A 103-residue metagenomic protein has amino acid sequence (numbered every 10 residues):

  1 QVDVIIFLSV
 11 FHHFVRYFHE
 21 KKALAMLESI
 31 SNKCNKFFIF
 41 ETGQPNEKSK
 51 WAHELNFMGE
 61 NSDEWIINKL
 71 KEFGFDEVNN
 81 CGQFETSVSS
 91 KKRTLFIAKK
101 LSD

Functional and structural regions predicted by a protein language model:
Q1: Short conserved loop adjoining the S-adenosyl-L-methionine
I6: A conserved beta-strand element that flanks and buttresses the S-adenosyl-L-methionine
V10: Hydrophobic adenine-recognition pocket in adenosine-nucleotide-binding enzymes
F14-S29: A short, conserved alpha-helix within the catalytic core of class I
M26-K48: Conserved beta-strand signature within the Rossmann-like core of class I S-adenosyl-L-methionine
T42-N46, E77-V88: Acidic carboxylate-rich catalytic motifs and surrounding loops in phosphoryl-/glycosyl-chemistry enzymes
F57-G74: Short alpha-helix
C81-D103: Core SAM-dependent methyltransferase catalytic element
